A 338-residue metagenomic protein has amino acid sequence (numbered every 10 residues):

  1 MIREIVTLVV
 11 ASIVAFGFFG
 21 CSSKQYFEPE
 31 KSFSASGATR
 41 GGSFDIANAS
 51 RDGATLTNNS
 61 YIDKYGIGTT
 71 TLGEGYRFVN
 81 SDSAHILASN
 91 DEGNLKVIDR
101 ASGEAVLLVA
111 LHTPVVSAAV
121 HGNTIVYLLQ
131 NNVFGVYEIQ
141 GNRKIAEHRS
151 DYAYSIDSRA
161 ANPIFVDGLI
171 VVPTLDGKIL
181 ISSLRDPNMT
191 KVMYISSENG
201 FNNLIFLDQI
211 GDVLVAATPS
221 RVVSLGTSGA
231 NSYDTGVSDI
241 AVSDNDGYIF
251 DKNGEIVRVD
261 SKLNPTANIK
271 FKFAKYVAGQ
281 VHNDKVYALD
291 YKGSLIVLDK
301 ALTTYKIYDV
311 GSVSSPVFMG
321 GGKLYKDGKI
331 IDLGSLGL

Functional and structural regions predicted by a protein language model:
M1-S23: Sec-dependent bacterial lipoprotein signal peptides
A15-G37: Bacterial Sec signal peptide processing site at the extreme N-terminus
A38-A49, L72-A84, A110-N123, S155-P163 (+4 more regions): Repeated scaffold domains used in trafficking and secretory/extracellular systems, primarily beta-propellers
S43-D63, R77-N90, K96, G122-L129 (+7 more regions): Short beta-strand elements that form the blades of beta-propeller/WD-repeat-like and other beta-sheet-rich scaffold
Y65-Y76, G103-A110, R143-S155, N188-E198 (+3 more regions): A short beta-strand motif characteristic of beta-propeller blades
L95, V133-G135, K178-I179, V222-V223 (+2 more regions): Structural signal for beta-propeller blades
A153-Y233: Solenoidal tandem-repeat scaffolds enriched in leucines and small polar residues
V223-G311: Intrinsically disordered, low-complexity segments enriched in Gly and acidic/Ser/Thr residues that form flexible
